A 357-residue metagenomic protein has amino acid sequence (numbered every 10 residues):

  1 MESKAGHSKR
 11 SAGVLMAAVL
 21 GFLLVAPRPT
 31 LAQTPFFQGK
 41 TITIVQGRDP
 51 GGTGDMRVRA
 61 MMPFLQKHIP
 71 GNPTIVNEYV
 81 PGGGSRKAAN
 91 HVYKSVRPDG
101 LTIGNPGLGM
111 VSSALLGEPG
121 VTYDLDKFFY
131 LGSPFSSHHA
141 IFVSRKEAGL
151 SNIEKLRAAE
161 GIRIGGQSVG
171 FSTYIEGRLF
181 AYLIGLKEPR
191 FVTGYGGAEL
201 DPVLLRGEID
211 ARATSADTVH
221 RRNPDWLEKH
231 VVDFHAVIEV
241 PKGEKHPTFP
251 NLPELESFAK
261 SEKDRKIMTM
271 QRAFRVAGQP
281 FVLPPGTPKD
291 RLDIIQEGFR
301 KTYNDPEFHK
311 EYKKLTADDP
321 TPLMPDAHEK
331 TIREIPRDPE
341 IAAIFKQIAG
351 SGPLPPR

Functional and structural regions predicted by a protein language model:
M1-R10: N-terminal secretory signal peptides that target proteins for export/translocation
G13-A26: Bacterial N-terminal signal peptides
R28-A32: Sec/Tat signal peptide C-region and signal peptidase I cleavage site
I42, K67-I75, H91-T102, V111-R206 (+3 more regions): Hinge/capping helix and adjacent helix->loop/strand transition within the periplasmic-binding protein
T43-R59, P81-G84, G165-S172: Extracytoplasmic "Venus flytrap"
G104-M110, G196-G197, A213-H220, I238-P241 (+1 more regions): Beta->alpha turn/N-cap motifs
R222-Y303, E340-A343, S351-R357: C-terminal lobe and pocket-closing loops of periplasmic/extracytoplasmic Venus-flytrap solute-binding proteins
